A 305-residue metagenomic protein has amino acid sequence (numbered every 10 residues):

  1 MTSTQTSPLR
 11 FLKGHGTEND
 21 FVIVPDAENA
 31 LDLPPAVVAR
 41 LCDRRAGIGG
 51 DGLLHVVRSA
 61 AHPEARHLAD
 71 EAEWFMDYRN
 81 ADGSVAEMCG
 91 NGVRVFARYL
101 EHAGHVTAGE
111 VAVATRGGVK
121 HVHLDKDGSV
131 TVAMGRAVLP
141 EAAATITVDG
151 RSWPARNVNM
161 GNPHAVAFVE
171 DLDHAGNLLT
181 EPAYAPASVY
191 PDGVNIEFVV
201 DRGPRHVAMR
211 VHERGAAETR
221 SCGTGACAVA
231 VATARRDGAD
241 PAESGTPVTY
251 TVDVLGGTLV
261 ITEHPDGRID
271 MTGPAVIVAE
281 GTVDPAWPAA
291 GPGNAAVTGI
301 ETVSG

Functional and structural regions predicted by a protein language model:
M1-K126, V166-G305: A glycine-rich beta-to-alpha transition motif near the start of alpha/beta enzyme domains, typified by
R136, N159, V211-E213: Non-cytosolic beta-sheet module surface loops
R136-A155, N177-L179: Active-site glycine-rich loop that binds ribose-phosphate moieties when present
V138, M160-H164, A275: Glycine-rich beta-alpha junction loops
T147-H174: Internal active-site segments that recognize and position negatively charged phosphoryl groups and nucleotide moieties
